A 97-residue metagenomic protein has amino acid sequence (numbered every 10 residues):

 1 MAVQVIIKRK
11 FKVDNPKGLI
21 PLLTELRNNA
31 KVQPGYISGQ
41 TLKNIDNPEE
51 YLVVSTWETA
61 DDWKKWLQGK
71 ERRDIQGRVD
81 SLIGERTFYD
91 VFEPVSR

Functional and structural regions predicted by a protein language model:
A2-V3, P34: Coil-to-beta-strand transition motifs
V3-R9, Q40-L67: Short, well-ordered beta-strand segments in beta-rich or mixed alpha/beta enzyme and ligand-binding folds
K10-P21: Short, surface-exposed ligand-recognition loops at beta-strand->loop->(often short) alpha-helix junctions that present
P21-L22, K70: Residue-level recognition of alpha-helix initiation/capping sites
L23, R27: Short amphipathic alpha-helical/adjacent loop interface patches that line ligand and macromolecule-binding sites
K31-S38, T56-D90: An amphipathic, aromatic/His-enriched active-site/gating alpha helix that lines ligand/cofactor pockets
F92-R97: Short, low-order "capping/linker" segments at domain edges
